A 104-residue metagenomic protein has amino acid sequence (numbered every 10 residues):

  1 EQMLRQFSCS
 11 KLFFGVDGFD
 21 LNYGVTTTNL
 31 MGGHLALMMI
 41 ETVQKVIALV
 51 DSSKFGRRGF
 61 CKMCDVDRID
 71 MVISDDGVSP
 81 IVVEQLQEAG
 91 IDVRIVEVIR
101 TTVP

Functional and structural regions predicted by a protein language model:
E1-P104: Conserved phosphate- and dinucleotide-binding cores of soluble alpha/beta proteins, encompassing both enzyme active
